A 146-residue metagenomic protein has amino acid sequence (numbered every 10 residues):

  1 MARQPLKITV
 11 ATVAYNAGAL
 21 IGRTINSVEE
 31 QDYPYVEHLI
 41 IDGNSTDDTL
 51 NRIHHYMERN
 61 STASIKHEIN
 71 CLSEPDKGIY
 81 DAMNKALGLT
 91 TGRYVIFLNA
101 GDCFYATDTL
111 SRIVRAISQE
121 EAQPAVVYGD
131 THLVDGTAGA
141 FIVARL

Functional and structural regions predicted by a protein language model:
M1-L146: Nucleotide-sugar donor-binding/catalytic module of glycosyltransferases that assemble extracellular/cell-envelope
